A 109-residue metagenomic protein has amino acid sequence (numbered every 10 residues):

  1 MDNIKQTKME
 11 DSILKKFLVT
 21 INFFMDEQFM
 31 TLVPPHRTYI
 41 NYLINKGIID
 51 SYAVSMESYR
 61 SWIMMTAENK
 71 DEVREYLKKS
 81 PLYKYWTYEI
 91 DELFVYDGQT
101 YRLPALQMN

Functional and structural regions predicted by a protein language model:
D2-N109: Conserved, structured core segments of small domains
